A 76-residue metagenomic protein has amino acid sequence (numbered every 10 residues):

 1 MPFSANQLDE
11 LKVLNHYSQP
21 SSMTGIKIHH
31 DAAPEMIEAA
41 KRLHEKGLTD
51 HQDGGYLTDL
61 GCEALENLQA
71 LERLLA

Functional and structural regions predicted by a protein language model:
M1-E38, R42, A70, L74-L75: Short amphipathic alpha-helical interface segments
L14-Y17, H51-Q52, L60: Surface-exposed loop/turn and secondary-structure junction residues enriched for glycine/proline
A33-I37, H51, D59: Generic alpha-helical scaffold signal
H44-G54: A short, conserved structural fragment
D53-A76: Accessory beta->alpha helical hairpin/"wing" motif in late/C-terminal subdomains of nucleic-acid enzymes
